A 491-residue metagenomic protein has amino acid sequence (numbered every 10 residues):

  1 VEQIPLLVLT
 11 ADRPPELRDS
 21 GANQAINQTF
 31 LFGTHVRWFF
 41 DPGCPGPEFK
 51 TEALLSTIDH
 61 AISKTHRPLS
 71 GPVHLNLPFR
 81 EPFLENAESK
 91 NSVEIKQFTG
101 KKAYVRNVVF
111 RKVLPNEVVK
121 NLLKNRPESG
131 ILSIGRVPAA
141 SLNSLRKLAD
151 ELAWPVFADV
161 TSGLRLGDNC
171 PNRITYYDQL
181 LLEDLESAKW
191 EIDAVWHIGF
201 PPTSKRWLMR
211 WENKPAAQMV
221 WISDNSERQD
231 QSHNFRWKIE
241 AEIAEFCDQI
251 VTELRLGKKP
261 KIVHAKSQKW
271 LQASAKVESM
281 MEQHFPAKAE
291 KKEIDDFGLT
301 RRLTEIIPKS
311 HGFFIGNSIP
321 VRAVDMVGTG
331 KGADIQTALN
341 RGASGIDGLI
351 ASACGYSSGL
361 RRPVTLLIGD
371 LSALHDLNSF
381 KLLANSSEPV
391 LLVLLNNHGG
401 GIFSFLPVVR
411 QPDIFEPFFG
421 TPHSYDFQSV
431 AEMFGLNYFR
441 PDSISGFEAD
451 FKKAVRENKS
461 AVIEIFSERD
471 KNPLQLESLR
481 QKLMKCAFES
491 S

Functional and structural regions predicted by a protein language model:
L9, E16-N27, G328-S491: Thiamine diphosphate
T10-A61, D159-S274, L383, P407 (+1 more regions): Glycine-rich, acidic loop regions that bind phosphate or pyrophosphate groups
D12-P14, P78-P82, R136-P138, T161-S162 (+6 more regions): Short glycine-rich anion-binding loops that position phosphate/pyrophosphate groups of nucleotides and phosphorylated
F30, L69-V113, F451-S491: Glycine/aspartate-rich loop-and-adjacent alpha/beta segment that forms the canonical ThDP
I62-L69, N116-G130, L148, K189-W190 (+3 more regions): Glycine-rich phosphate/diphosphate-binding loops that line cofactor/substrate pockets in enzymes
V118-V119, I134-V220, R228, G332-R362 (+3 more regions): Glycine-rich, anion-gripping cofactor-binding loops and their flanking helix/strand elements in enzyme active sites
A273-R361: Active-site diphosphate/adenylate-binding microenvironment
